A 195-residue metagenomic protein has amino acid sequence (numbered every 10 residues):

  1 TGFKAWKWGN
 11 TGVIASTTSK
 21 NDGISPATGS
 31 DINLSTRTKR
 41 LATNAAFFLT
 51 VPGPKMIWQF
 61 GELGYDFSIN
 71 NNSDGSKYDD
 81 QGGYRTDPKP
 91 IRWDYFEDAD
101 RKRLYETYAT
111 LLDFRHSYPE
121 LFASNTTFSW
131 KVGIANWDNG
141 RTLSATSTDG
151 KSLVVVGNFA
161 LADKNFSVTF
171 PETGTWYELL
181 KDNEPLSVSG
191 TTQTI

Functional and structural regions predicted by a protein language model:
T1-R37, A42-F48: Noncatalytic carbohydrate-binding groove/subsite architecture in carbohydrate-active enzymes
L34-A42, L49-I57, G61-Y65, N70-I195: Carbohydrate-interacting/catalytic domains
